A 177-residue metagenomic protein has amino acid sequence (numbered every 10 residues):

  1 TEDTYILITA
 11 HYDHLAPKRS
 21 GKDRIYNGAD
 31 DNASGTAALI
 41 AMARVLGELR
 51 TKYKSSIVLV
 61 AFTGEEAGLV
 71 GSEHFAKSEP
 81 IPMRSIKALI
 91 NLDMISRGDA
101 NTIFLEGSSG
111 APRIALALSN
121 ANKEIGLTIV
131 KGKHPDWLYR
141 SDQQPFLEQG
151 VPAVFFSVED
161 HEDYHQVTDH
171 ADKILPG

Functional and structural regions predicted by a protein language model:
T1-V60, H74: Catalytic-core environment of secreted peptidases
A10-H11, D93, E159, V167: Generic beta-structure capping elements
H14-S20, G98-A100, E162-Q166: Short acidic/His/Gly/Ser-rich catalytic and metal-binding motifs that mark active-site loops of diverse hydrolases
G21-N32, A61-F62, A100-S109, K131-K133 (+1 more regions): Second-shell loop/turn segments in exported
Y26-A37, T51, E66-V70, S108-R113 (+2 more regions): Soluble non-cytosolic domains of exported or imported proteins
A37, R44, E48, D160-G177: His/Asp/Glu-rich mid-to-C-terminal helical/loop segments that flank catalytic regions of hydrolases
F62-D160: Metal-dependent peptidase/peptidase-like ectodomains
